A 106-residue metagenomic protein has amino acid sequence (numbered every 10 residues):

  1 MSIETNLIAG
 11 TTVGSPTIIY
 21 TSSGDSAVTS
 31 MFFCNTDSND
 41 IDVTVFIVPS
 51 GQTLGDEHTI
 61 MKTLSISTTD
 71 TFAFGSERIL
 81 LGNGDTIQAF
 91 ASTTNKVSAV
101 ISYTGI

Functional and structural regions predicted by a protein language model:
M1-S2, T11-P16, M31-F33, D56-H58 (+1 more regions): A generic short-segment signal for beta-strand/edge and adjacent turn/coil regions
M1-S26, S30, P49-G51, G84 (+1 more regions): C-terminal interaction-tip segments
A27-T29, N39-I41, K62, D70 (+2 more regions): A generic structural signal for short beta-strands and their flanking turns/coil linkers
F33-S38, S92: Short solvent-exposed strand-capping/beta-turn motif centered on an Asx-Ser/Thr pair
T36-N39, S50-Q52: Acidic glycine-/aspartate-rich tracts in secreted/extracellular proteins
V45-I47: Extended low-complexity, serine/threonine- and proline-enriched intrinsically disordered segments
S50-T86: Intrinsically disordered, low-complexity Pro/Gly/Ser/Thr-rich segments with frequent PxxP/GP/PP motifs and embedded
